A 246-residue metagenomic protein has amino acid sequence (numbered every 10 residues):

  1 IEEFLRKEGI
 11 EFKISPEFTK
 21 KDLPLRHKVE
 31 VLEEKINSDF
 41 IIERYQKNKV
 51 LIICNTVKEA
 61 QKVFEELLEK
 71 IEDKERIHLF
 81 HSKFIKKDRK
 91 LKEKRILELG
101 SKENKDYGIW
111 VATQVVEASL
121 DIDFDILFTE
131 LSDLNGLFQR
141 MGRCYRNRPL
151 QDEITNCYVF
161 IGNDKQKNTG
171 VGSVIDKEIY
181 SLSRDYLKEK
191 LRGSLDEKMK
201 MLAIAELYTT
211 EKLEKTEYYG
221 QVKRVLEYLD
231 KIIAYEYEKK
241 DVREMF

Functional and structural regions predicted by a protein language model:
I1, T56, A112-V115, T129: Ser/Thr-glycine-rich phosphate-binding loops at phosphate-binding pockets of nucleotides, nucleotide cofactors
E2-Y45: Interdomain hinge/linker at the junction between the two RecA-like core domains of SF2 helicases
V29, G108-I109, I126: Short, Asp-centered acidic motifs that coordinate Mg2+ and/or phosphate in catalytic or ligand-binding sites
N48-K49, K74-R76, K105-Y107: Short coil/turn segments at beta-strand junctions that form active-site/ligand-binding loops
K49-T56, H78-F80: Conserved RecA-like ASCE P-loop NTPase motor core of nucleic-acid helicases/translocases
T56, S119, R140: Residue-level signal for inorganic ion chemistry
K62-L99, F124, T129-F246: C-terminal helicase lobe and adjacent C-terminal extensions/tails of nucleic-acid helicase motors
K102-E117: Conserved two-lobed SF2 helicase motor
